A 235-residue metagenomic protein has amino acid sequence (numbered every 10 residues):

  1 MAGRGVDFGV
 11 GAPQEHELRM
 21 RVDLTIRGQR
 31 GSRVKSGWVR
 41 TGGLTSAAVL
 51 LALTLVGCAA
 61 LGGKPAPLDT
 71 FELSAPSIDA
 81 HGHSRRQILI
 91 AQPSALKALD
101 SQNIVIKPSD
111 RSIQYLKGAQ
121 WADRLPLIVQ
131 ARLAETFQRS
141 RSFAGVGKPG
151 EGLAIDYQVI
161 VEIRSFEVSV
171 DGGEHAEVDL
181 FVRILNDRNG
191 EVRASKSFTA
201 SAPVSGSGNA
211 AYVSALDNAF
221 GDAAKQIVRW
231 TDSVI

Functional and structural regions predicted by a protein language model:
M1-R40: N-terminal secretory signal peptides that target proteins for export/translocation
R40-L50: Sec-dependent N-terminal signal peptides
T54-G57: C-terminal motif of bacterial Sec signal peptides marking the signal peptidase cleavage site
A59-H81, E135, R139-E191: Surface-exposed short loop/turn segments
A59-P126, S233-I235: A structural "domain/chain start" motif
P93, I163-F166, T199: Generic short beta-strand segments
S112-Q120, R188-R229: Short secondary-structure boundary motifs at beta->alpha junctions and helix caps
P126, Q130, A134, S140 (+3 more regions): Extracytoplasmic/secreted envelope proteins and their assembly/folding machinery, especially bacterial periplasmic
